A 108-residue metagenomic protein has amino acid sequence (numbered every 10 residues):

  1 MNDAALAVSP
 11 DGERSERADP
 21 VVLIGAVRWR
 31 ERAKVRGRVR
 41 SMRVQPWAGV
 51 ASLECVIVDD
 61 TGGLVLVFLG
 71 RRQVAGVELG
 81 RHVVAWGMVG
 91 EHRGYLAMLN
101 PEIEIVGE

Functional and structural regions predicted by a protein language model:
M1-R36, R40-A48, E78, E91 (+1 more regions): OB/S1-fold single-stranded nucleic-acid-binding modules and their adjacent gly/ser/pro-rich low-complexity linkers
R30-K34, G63, H82-V84: Intrinsic-disorder/low-complexity, polar/charged segments enriched in Ser/Thr/Lys/Arg/Asp/Glu/Gln
V35, L53-C55, A85: Hydrophobic residues positioned within well-ordered beta-strands of beta-sheet architectures
R40, V58, L69, M88-G90: Conserved positions in beta-strands of structured domains
M42-L66: OB-fold (S1/OB) nucleic-acid-binding surfaces
V67-F68, N100: Residue-level recognition of conserved beta-strand positions in structured domain cores
R71-W86: Short nucleic-acid-contacting surface segments enriched for D/E, G, S/T with interspersed K/R
